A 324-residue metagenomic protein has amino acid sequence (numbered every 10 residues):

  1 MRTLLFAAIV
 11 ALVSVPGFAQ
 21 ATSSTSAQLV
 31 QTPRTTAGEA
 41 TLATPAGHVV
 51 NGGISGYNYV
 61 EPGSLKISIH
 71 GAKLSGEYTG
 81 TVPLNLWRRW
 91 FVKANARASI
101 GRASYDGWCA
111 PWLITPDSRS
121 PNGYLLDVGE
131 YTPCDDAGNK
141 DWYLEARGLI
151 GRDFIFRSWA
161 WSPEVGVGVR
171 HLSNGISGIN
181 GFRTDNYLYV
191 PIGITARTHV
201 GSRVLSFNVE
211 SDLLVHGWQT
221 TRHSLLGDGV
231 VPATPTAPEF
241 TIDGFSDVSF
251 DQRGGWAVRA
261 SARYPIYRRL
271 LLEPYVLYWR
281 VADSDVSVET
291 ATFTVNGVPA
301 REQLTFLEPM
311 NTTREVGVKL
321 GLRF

Functional and structural regions predicted by a protein language model:
Q20-W108, T236, E308-M310, E315-G317 (+1 more regions): Short glycine/proline- and aromatic-enriched beta-strand/turn motifs that initiate or cap beta-hairpins
A27-L29, V50-N58, A94-R102, P163-H171 (+3 more regions): Transmembrane beta-barrel strands of outer-membrane/channel proteins
T35-A46, T81-V92, D153-W161, H199-F207 (+1 more regions): Short loop/turn motifs that connect adjacent beta-strands in outer-membrane beta-barrel proteins
N58-S68, D106, G129-G138, I176-T184 (+2 more regions): Extracellular loop and loop/strand-boundary signature of outer-membrane beta-barrel proteins
K66-S162, G166-L172, W279: Glycine- and aromatic-enriched membrane insertion/assembly motifs of diderm outer-membrane and organelle channel
S68-L74, G138-A146, W159, T184-V190 (+2 more regions): Residues that define the transmembrane beta-barrel architecture of outer-membrane proteins
L74-V82, A146-F154, V165-V169, I192-T198 (+4 more regions): Residues on the lipid-exposed face of transmembrane beta-strands in outer-membrane beta-barrel proteins
G244-F324: Predominantly the C-terminal beta-signal and adjacent terminal strand-loop region of outer-membrane beta-barrel
